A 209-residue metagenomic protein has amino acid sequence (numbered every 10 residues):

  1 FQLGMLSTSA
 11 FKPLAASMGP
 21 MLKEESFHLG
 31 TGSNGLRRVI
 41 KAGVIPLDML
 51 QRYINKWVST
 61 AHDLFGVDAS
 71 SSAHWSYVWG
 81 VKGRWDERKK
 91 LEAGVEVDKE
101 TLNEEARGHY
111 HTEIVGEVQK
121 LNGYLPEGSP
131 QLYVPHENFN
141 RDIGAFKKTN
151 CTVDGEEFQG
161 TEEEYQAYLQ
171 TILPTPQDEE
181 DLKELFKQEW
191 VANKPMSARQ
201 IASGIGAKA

Functional and structural regions predicted by a protein language model:
Q2-P20, N34-Q51, V67-G80, E92-E96: Inter-helical turn/loop segments and adjacent helix faces that build the functional surface of alpha-helical bundle
M18-G32, W57, A61: Alpha-helical transition-metal enzyme core signature, strongest for iron centers
D48-A209: Extended, helix-rich structural scaffolds rather than catalytic motifs
